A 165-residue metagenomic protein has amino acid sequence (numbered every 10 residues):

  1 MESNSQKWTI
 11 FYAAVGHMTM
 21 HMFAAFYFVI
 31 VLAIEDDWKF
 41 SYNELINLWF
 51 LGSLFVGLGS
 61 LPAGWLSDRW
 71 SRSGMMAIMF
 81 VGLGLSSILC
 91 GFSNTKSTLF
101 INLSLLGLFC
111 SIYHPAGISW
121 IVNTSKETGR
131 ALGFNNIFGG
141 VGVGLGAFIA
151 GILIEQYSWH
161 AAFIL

Functional and structural regions predicted by a protein language model:
T9-Y42: Extracytoplasmic
A25, S53-L61, V143-G144: Residue-level signature of mid-helix packing/kink "hotspots" within the transmembrane helices of 12-pass Major
A33, G64-W65, I152: Membrane-interface helix termini in secondary transporters
K39, S71, F92-S97, K126: Helix-breaking motifs and short loop linkers at transmembrane-helix boundaries and internal kinks in secondary membrane
L58-N94: Conserved MFS/SLC helix-loop-helix module at the cytosolic interface between two early adjacent transmembrane helices
S86, S97-L105: Paired small-residue
N102-G139: Cytoplasmic helix-loop-helix junction between adjacent transmembrane helices in 12-TM secondary transporters
N135-L165: Helix-loop-helix hairpin linking two adjacent transmembrane segments in secondary transporters
